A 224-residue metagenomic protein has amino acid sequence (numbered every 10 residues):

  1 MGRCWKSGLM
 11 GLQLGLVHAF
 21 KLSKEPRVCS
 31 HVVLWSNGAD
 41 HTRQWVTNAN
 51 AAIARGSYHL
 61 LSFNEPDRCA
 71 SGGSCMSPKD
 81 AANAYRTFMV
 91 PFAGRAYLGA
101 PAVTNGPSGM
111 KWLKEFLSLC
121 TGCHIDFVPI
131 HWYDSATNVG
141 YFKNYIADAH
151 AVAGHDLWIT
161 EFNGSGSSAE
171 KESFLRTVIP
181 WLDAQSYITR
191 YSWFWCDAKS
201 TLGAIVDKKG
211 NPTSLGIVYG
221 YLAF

Functional and structural regions predicted by a protein language model:
M1-L61, G72-A84: N-terminal carbohydrate-binding/catalytic regions of secreted carbohydrate-active enzymes
M10, I53, T121, D183-A184: Non-catalytic positions within long, well-ordered alpha-helices that form the structural scaffold/packing of enzyme
V17-K24, D40-A52, N83-T87, T104-T121 (+3 more regions): Alpha-helical scaffolding within the catalytic cores of extracellular/periplasmic polymer-degrading hydrolases
V32-V33, N64, L113-G164, W193-K199: Aromatic- and acid-rich polysaccharide-binding/catalytic face of secreted or lumenal carbohydrate-active enzymes
A52-P78, Y97-P107, C123-S135, W158-I159 (+1 more regions): Active-site groove signature of glycoside hydrolases
H59-L60, T160, G166-F224: Substrate-binding cleft of secreted/luminal carbohydrate-active enzymes
C69-S74, S108-M110, T137-G140, G166-E170 (+1 more regions): Extracytoplasmic/secreted cell-surface and envelope-processing proteins
A81-Y97, C123, A149-L157, Q185: Active-site neighborhood of glycoside hydrolase catalytic domains
